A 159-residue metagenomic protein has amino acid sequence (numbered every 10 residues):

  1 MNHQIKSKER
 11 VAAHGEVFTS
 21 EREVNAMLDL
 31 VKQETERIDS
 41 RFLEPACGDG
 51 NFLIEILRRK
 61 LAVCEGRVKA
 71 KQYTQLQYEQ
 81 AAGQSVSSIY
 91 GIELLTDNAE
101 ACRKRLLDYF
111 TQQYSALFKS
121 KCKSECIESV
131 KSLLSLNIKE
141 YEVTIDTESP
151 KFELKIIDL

Functional and structural regions predicted by a protein language model:
M1-L159: SAM-dependent methyltransferase catalytic region
